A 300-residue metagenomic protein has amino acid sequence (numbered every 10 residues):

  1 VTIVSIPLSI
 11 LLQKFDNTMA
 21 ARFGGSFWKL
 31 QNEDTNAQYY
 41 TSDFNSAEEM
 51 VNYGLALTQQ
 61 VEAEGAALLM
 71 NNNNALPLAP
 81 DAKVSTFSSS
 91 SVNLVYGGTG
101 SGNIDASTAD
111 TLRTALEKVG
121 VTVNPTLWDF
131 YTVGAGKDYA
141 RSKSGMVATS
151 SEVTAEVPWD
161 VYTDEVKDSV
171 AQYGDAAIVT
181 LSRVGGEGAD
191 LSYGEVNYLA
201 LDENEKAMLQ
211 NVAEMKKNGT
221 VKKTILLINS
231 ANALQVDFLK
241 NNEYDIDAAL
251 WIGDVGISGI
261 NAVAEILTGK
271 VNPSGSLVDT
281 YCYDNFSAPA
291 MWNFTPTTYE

Functional and structural regions predicted by a protein language model:
V1-E300: C-terminal non-catalytic regions of proteins with extracellular/luminal or membrane-system context
